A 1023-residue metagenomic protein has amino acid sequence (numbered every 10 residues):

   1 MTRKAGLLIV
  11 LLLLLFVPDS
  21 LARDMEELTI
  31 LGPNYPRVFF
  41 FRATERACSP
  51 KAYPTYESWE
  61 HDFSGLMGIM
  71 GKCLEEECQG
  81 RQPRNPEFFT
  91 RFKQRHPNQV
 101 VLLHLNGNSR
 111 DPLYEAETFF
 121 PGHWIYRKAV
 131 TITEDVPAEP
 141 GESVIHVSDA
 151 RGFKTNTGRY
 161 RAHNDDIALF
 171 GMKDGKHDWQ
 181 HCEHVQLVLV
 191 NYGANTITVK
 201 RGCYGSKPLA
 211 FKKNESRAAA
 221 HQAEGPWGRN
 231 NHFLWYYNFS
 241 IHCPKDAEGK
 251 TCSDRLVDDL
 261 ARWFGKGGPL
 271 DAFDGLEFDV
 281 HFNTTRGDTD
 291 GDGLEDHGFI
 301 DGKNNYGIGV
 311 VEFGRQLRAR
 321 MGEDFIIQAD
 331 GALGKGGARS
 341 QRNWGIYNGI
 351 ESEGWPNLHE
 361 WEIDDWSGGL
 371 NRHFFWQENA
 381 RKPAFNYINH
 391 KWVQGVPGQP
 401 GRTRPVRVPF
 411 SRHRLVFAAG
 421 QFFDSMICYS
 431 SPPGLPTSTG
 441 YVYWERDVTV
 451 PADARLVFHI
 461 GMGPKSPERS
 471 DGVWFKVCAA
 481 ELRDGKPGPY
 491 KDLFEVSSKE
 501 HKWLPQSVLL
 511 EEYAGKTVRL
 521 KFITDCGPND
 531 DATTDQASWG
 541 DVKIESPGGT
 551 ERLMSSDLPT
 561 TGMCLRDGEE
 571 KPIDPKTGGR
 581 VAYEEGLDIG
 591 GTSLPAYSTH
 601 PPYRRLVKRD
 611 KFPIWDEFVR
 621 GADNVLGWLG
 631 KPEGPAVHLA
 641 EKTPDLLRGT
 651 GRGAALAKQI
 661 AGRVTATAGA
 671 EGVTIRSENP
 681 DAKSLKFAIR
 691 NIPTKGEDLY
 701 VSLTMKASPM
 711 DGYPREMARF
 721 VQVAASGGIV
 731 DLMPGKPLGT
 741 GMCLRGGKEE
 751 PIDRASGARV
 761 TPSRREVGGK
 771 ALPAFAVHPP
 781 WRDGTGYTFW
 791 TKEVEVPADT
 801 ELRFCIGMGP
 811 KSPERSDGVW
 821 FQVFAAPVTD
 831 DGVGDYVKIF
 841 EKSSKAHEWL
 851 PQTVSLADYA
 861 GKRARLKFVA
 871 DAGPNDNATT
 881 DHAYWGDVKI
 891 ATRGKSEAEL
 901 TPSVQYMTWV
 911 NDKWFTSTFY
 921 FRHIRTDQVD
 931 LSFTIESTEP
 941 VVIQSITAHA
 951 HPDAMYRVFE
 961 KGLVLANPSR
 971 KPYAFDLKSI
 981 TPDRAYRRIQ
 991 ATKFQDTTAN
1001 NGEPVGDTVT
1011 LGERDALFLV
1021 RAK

Functional and structural regions predicted by a protein language model:
A22-M70, A223-E224, N230-Y236, S240 (+1 more regions): Boundary/entry segment of secreted carbohydrate-active catalytic domains
Y35-P36, F41, L102-N106, N304-R339 (+3 more regions): Aromatic-lined carbohydrate-recognition surfaces of secreted/lumenal glycan-active proteins
S109-E139, L209-G267: Active-site-adjacent "subsite" loops/lids of carbohydrate-active enzymes
E115-F120, I326-G369, G395-G398, R414-V416: Substrate-binding cleft/loops of secretory-pathway carbohydrate-active enzymes
F119-P208, V664: Autoprocessing Asn-cyclization modules and mimics
W263-A338: Active-site neighborhood of glycoside hydrolase catalytic domains
C428-G562, R566-E569, D574-I692, G696 (+1 more regions): Gly-Asp-aromatic-enriched flexible segments
V904-K1023: C-terminal beta-sandwich/jelly-roll accessory domains of carbohydrate-active enzymes
